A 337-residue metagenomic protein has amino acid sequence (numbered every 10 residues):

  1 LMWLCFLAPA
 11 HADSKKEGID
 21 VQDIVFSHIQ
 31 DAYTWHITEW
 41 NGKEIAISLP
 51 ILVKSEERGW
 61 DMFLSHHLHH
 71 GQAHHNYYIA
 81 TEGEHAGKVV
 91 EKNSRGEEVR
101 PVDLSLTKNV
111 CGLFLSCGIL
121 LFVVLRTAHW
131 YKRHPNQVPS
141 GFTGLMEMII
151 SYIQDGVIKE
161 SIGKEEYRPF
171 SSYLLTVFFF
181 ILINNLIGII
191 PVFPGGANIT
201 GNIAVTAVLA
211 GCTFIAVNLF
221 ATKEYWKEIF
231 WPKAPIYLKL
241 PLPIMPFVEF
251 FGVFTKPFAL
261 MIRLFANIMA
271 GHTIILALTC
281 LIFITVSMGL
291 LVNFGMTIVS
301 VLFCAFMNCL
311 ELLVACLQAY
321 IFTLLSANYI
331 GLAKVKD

Functional and structural regions predicted by a protein language model:
L1-M2: Sec-dependent signal peptide recognition, specifically the positively charged N-region followed immediately by
C5-S140: Perimembrane topogenic segments of multi-pass inner/organellar membrane proteins
D13, G18, H134-V138, E165-Y167 (+1 more regions): Alpha-helical transmembrane segments and their immediate interhelical/interface regions in integral membrane proteins
R100-L113, T143-G144, M148, D155-G156 (+5 more regions): Alpha-helical membrane-spanning segments of integral membrane proteins, especially the hydrophobic core of TM bundles
F122-S161, E224-W226: Hydrophobic transmembrane alpha-helix segments characteristic of membrane transport and insertion machinery
V138, I199-I203, F265: Short, non-helical or kinked segments that cap or interrupt transmembrane helices
S171, L175-I190, A204, V208 (+2 more regions): Hydrophobic alpha-helical transmembrane segments and adjacent short intramembrane/lumenal linkers of inner/organellar
V192-G196: Membrane-interface helix termini and inter-helical loops of multi-pass transporters
